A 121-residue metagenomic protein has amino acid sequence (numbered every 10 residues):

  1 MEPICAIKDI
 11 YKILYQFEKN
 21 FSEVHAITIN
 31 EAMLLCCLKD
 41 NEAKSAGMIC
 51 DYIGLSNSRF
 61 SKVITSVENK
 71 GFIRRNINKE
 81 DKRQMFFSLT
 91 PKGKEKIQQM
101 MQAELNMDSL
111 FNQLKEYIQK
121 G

Functional and structural regions predicted by a protein language model:
M1, I29, K44, L55-S58 (+3 more regions): Residues at secondary-structure transition points
M1-H25, F72, F86-L89, I97: N-terminal leader segment of winged-helix/HTH proteins
E18-S58: N-terminal helix-turn-helix DNA-binding core of bacterial DNA-binding proteins
T65-G121: Charged, amphipathic alpha-helical coiled-coil/dimerization segments
